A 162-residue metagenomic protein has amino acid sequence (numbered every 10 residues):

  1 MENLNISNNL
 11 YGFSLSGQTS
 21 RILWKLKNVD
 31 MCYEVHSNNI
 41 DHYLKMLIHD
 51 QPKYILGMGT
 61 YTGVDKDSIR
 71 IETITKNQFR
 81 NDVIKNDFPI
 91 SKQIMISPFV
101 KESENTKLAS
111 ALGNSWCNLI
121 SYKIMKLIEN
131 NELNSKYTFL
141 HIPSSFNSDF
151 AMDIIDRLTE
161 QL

Functional and structural regions predicted by a protein language model:
M1-S115, K123-Y137, P143-S148, M152 (+2 more regions): N-terminal catalytic or cofactor-binding beta/alpha core of small enzyme domains
